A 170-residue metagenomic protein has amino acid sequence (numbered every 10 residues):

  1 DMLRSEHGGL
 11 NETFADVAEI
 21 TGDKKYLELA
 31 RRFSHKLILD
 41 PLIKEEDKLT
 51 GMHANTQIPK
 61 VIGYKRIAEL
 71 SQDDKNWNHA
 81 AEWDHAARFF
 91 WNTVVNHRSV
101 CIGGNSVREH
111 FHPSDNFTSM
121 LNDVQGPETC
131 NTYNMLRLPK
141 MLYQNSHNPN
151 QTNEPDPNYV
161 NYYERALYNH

Functional and structural regions predicted by a protein language model:
D1-H170: Glycan-recognition and catalytic cores of secretory/periplasmic carbohydrate-active enzymes
